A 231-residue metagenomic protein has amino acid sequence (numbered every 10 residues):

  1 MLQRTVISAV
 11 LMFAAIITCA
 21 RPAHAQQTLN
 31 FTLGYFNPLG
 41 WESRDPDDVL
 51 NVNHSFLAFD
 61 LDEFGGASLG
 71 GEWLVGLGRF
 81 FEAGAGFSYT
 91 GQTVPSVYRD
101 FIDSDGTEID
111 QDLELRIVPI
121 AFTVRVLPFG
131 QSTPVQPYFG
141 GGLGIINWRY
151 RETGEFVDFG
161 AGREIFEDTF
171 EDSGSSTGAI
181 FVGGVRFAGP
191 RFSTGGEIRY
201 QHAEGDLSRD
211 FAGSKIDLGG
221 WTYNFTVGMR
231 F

Functional and structural regions predicted by a protein language model:
M1-Q26, F231: Cleavable N-terminal export/targeting peptides
R21-G76, G228-R230: Short glycine/proline- and aromatic-enriched beta-strand/turn motifs that initiate or cap beta-hairpins
Q26-T28, L33-N37, E72-F159, P190 (+2 more regions): Gram-negative (and chloroplast) outer-membrane scaffold detector with strong preference for beta-barrel transmembrane
E42, Q92-V94, E171, F181 (+1 more regions): Predominantly the C-terminal beta-signal and adjacent terminal strand-loop region of outer-membrane beta-barrel
H54-F59, D105-L113, E164-E171, S208-K215: Extracellular loop and loop/strand-boundary signature of outer-membrane beta-barrel proteins
D60-A67, D112-P119, T169-G178, K215-G219: Short sequence motifs at beta-strands and strand-loop junctions characteristic of Gram-negative outer-membrane
V118-A121, R125, G162-E171, F181 (+1 more regions): Outer-membrane beta-barrel porins/channels
F139-I145, S175-V185: Hydrophobic alpha-helical segments of small multi-pass membrane proteins
